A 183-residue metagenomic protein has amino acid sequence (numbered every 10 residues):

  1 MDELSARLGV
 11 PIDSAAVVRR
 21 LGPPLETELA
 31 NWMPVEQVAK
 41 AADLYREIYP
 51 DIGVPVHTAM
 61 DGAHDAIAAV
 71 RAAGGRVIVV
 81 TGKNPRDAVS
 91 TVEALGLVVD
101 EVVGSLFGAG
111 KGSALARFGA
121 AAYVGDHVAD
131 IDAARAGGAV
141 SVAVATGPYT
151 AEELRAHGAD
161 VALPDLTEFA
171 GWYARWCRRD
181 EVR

Functional and structural regions predicted by a protein language model:
M1-H64, A73: N-terminal helical cap/lid subdomain that shapes the substrate entry/recognition surface in HAD-like hydrolases
A16-V18, L97-K111: A short, structured active-site edge motif that brings together acidic residues
E28, G62, D87-S90, A114 (+3 more regions): Phosphate- and divalent-cation-binding pockets in alpha/beta enzyme and binding domains that engage nucleotide-derived
P50-V79, P85-V89, E93, S113: Short, acidic loop-to-helix structural element flanking the phosphoryl-transfer center in phosphate-processing enzymes
G75-R76, L97, A139, A159: Short phosphate-binding/catalytic loops that engage adenosine nucleotides
T81, A122-T167: Acidic, Mg2+-coordinating phosphoryl-transfer loop and its flanking beta/alpha structural elements, shared across
L106-F118, V128, D132: Short loop-to-alpha-helix "cap/lid" segments that border enzyme active sites across diverse enzyme classes
A114-A116, F169-D180: Short amphipathic alpha-helix with an adjacent loop that forms part of the alpha/beta core around
